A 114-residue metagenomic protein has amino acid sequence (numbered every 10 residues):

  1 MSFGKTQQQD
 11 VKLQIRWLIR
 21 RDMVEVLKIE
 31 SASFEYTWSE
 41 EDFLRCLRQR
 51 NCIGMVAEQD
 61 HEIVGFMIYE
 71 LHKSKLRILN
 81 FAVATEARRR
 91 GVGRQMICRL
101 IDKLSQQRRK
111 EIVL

Functional and structural regions predicted by a protein language model:
F3, Q8-D10, W17-R88, R94-Q107: Acetyl-CoA-dependent GNAT
I78, I112-L114: Conserved hydrophobic beta-strand within the GNAT/NAT acetyltransferase core sheet that lines the active-site cleft
